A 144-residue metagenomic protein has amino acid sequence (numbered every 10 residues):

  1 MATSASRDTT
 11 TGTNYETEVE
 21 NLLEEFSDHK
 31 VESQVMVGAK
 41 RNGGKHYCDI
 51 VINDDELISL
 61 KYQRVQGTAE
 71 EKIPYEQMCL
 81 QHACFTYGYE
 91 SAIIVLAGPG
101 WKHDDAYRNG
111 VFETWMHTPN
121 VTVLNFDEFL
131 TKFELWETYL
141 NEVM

Functional and structural regions predicted by a protein language model:
M1-G38: Acidic-basic catalytic patches of nuclease active cores, encompassing PD-(D/E)XK and other metal-cofactor nuclease
T10, N14, E18, K45 (+2 more regions): Short, well-structured alpha-helical interface segments that form or flank functional binding sites
D28, Y89, T118-N120: A generic structural signal for alpha->beta connector loops
G38, R64, L130: Residue-level detector of flexible, active-site-proximal loop/helix-junction positions within diverse enzyme catalytic
K40-G43, K102: Acidic pyrophosphate-coordinating catalytic loop
G44-I58: Active-site beta-strand-loop-beta-strand hairpin of nuclease catalytic cores that positions key catalytic residues
Y62-W115: Catalytic cores of nucleic-acid endonucleases
I93-M144: Domain-level recognition of nuclease-like catalytic cores that cleave nucleotide substrates
